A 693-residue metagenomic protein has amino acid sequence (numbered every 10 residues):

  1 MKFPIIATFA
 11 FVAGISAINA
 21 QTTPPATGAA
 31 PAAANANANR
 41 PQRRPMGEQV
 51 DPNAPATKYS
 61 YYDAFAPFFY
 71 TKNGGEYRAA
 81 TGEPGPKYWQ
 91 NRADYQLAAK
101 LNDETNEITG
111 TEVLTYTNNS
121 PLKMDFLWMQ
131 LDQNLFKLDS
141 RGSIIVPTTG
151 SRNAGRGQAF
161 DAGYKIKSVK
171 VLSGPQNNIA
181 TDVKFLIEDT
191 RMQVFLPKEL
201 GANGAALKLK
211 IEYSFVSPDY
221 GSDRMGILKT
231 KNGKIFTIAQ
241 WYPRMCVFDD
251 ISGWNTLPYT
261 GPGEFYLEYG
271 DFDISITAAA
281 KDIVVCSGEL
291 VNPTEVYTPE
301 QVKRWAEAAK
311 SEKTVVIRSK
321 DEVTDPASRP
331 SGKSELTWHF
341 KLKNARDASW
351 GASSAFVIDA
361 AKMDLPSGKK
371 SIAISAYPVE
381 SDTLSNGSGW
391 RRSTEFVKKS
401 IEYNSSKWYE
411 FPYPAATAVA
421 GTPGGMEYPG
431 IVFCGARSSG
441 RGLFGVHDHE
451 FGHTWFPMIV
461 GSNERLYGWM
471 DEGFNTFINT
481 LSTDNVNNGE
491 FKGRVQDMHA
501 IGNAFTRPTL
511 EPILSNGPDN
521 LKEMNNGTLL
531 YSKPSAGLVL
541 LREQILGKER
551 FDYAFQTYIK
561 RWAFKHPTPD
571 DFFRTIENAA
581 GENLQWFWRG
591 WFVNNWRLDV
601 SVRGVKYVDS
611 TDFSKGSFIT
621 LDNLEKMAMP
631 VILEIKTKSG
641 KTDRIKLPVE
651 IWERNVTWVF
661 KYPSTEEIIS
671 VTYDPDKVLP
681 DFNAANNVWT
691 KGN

Functional and structural regions predicted by a protein language model:
N19, A26, A32-N39, Y59-K72 (+4 more regions): Hydrophobic alpha-helical and helix-loop surface patches within well-folded domains that function as non-catalytic
R40-Q130: Early extracytoplasmic/domain-onset interaction patches
M46-Y59, E107, T117, K123 (+6 more regions): A surface-exposed beta-strand-loop module
E112-L114, N118, L131-Q133, A205-D219 (+3 more regions): Short, hydrophobic/aromatic-enriched beta-strand segments in well-ordered soluble domains
W128-N178, A239, K281-I283, K636-K646 (+1 more regions): Solvent-exposed beta-hairpin/edge-strand motifs
D139-R152, G157, S214-F272, P293 (+1 more regions): Glycine/proline-rich low-complexity spacer/linker segments in large multi-domain proteins
Q240-G253, T260-D448, F477: Hydrophobic helix-coil surface modules that form long, contiguous segments used for peptide/substrate interaction
V285-C286, T298, S601, Y607-D674: Beta-strand-rich binding/interaction modules
